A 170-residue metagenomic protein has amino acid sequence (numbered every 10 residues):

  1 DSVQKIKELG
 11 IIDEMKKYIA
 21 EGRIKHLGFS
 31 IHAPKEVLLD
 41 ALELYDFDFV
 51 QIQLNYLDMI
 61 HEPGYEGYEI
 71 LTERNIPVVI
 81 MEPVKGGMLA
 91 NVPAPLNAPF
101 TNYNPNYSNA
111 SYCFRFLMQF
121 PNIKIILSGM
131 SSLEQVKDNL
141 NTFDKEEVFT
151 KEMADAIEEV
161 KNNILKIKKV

Functional and structural regions predicted by a protein language model:
D1, F49-Q53, I80-M81: Short beta-strands and strand-loop turn motifs
V3-E14, A33-D46, G64: Distinct, well-ordered alpha-helical segments
K5, G28-A33, Q51-D58: Catalytic beta/alpha-barrel core
K16, D48-I60, P105: Acidic, His- and aromatic-enriched active-site or binding-groove loops in soluble protein domains that engage sugars
K17, L44-D46, Y65-V170: Structured C-terminal cap/extension of enzyme domains
Y18-G28, P77: Short beta-strand/loop segments at the ligand-binding rim of alpha/beta enzyme cores
